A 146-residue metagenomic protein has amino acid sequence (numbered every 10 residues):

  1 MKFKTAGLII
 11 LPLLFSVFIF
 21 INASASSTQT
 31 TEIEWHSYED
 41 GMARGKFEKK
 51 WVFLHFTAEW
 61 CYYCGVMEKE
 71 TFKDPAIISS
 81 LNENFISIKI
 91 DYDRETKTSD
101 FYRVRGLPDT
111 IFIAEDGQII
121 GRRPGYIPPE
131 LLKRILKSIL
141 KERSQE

Functional and structural regions predicted by a protein language model:
M1-T5: Positively charged n-region of N-terminal signal peptides that target proteins for export
I10-F18: Bacterial N-terminal signal peptides
V17-T31: Bacterial Sec-dependent signal peptides at the C-terminal "C-region" and cleavage site
E32-W35, F72-T96: Thiol-based oxidoreductase modules, predominantly thioredoxin-like and allied folds used for disulfide exchange
E34-K50, L81: A short beta-strand-turn-helix
F47-E59: Short active-site neighborhood of thiol/selenol oxidoreductases, capturing the structured segment around
F56-F72: Conserved redox-active cysteine motifs that mediate thiol-disulfide chemistry, especially di-cysteine Cys-X(1-2)-Cys
G106, I111-Q145: Non-catalytic, surface beta->alpha helical segment in thiol-disulfide oxidoreductase systems
